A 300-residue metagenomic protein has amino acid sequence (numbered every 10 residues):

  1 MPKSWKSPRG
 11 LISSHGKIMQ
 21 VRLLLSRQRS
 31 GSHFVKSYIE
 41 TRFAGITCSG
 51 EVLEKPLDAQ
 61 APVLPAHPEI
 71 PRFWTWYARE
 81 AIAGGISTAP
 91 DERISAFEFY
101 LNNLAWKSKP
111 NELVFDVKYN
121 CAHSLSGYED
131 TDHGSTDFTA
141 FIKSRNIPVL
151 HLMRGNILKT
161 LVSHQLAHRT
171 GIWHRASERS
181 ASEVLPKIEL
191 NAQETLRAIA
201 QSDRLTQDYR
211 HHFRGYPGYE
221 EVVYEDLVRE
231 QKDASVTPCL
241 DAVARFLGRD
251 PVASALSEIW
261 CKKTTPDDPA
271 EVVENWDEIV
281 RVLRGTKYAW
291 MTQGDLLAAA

Functional and structural regions predicted by a protein language model:
M1-K107, C261-T265, A300: PAPS-dependent sulfotransferase catalytic core
E54-K55, I157, L227, I259: Positions that flank functional sites
P68-R72, H174-L196, D226, Q231-A300: PAPS-dependent sulfotransferase catalytic core
W76, E80, F99-L104, F141 (+5 more regions): Residues that form generic nucleotide/phosphate-binding pockets
R79, G84-G85, D91, R204 (+2 more regions): Hydrophobic, well-ordered secondary-structure segments that either form specific early membrane-associated helices used
K109, V117-Y219, L227, D233-P251: PAPS-dependent sulfotransferase catalytic domain
V114: A short, conserved acidic/glycine-rich loop-to-beta-strand motif that forms the donor nucleotide-sugar/metal
V222: Hydrophobic residues at beta-strand termini and immediately following loops that shape nucleotide-binding pockets
